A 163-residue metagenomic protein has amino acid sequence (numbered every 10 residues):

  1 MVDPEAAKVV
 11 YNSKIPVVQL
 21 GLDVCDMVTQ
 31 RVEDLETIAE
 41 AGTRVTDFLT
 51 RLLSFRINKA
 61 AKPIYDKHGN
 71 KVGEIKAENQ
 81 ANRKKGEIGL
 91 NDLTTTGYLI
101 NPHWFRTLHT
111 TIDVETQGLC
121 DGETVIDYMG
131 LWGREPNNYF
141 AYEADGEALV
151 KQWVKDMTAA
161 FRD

Functional and structural regions predicted by a protein language model:
M1-D163: N-terminal acidic, glycine/proline-rich low-complexity segments
